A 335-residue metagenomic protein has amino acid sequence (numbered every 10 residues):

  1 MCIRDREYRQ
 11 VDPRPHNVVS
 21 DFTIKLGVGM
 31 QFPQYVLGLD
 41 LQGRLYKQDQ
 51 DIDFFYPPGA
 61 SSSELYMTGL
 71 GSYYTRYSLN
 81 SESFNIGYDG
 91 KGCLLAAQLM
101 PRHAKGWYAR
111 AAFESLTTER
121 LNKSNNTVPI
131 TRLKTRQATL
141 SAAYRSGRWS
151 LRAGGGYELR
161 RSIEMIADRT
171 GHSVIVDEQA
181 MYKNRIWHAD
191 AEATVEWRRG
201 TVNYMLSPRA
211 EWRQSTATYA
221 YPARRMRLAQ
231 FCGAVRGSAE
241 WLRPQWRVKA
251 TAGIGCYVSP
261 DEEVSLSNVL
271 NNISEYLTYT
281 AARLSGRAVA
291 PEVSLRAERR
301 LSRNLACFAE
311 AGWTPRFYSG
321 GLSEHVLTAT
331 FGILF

Functional and structural regions predicted by a protein language model:
M1-R6: Conserved small/polar residues in nucleotide/adenosyl-binding loops
Y8-R14, N80-N85, L121-T131, T170-Y182 (+3 more regions): Extracellular loop and loop/strand-boundary signature of outer-membrane beta-barrel proteins
D12-V19, F54-S63, N125-T131, D168-I175 (+4 more regions): Flexible, surface-exposed loop regions and adjacent strand-edge segments of Gram-negative outer-membrane beta-barrel
H16-S20, N85-K91, I130-R136, M181-W187 (+3 more regions): Short sequence motifs at beta-strands and strand-loop junctions characteristic of Gram-negative outer-membrane
L26, L37-L41, A97, A109-A111 (+8 more regions): Membrane-embedded beta-strand positions of outer-membrane beta-barrel proteins
M30-Q34, L99-K105, Y144-R148, V195-T201 (+3 more regions): Outer-membrane beta-barrel strand-turn architecture
F32, S323-F335: Outer-membrane beta-barrel "beta-signal"
S72-P208: Long, internal scaffold/assembly segments composed of regular secondary structure
